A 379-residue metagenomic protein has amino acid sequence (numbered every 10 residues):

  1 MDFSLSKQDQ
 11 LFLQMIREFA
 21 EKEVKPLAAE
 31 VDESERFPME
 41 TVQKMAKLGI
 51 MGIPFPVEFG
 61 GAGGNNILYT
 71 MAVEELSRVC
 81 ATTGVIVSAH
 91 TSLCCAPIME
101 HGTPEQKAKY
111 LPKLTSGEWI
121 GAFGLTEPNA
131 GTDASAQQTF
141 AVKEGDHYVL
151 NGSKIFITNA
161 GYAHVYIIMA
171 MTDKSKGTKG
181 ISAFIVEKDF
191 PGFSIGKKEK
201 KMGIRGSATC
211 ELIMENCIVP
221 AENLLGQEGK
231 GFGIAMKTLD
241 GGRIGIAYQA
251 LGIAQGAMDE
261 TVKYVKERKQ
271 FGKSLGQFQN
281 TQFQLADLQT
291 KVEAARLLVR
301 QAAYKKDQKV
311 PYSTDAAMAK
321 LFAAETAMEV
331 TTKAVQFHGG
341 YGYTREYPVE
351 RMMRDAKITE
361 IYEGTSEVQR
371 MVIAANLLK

Functional and structural regions predicted by a protein language model:
M1-A89, H101-Q106, K113-E118, G131-A134 (+4 more regions): Alpha-helical interface subdomain recognition
G64-N65, D133-S135, N159-A163, G177-G180 (+2 more regions): Short glycine/proline-enriched turns and hinge-like loops at secondary-structure junctions
C95-H101, F123, S135: Flexible, glycine-rich active-site loops centered on histidine and acidic residues that chelate a metal or position
L114, N129-T132, F156-N159, D173-S175 (+1 more regions): Short Gly/Pro-enriched turn/cap motifs at secondary-structure boundaries
G117-L125: A short, Trp-centered hydrophobic/proline-enriched beta-strand micro-motif
A122, A136-F140, H147, V165-M169 (+2 more regions): Conserved hydrophobic/aromatic beta-strand scaffold that supports enzyme active sites
A136, P191-P220: Flexible, small-/acidic-enriched active-site or ligand-binding loops
D146-H147, N151-I195: A short core secondary-structure module
